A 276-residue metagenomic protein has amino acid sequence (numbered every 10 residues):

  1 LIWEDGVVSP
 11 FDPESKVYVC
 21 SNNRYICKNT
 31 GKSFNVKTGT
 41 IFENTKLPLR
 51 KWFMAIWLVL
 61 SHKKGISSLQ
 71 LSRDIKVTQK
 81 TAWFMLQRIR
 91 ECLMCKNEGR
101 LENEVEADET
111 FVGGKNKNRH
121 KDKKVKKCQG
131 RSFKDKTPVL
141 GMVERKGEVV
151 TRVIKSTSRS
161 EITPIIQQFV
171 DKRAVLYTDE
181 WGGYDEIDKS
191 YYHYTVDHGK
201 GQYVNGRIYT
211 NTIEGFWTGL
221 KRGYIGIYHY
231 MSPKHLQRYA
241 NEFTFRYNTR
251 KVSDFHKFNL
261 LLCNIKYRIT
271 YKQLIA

Functional and structural regions predicted by a protein language model:
L1-A276: Residue-level recognition of single "structural anchor" positions that define or cap local secondary structure
